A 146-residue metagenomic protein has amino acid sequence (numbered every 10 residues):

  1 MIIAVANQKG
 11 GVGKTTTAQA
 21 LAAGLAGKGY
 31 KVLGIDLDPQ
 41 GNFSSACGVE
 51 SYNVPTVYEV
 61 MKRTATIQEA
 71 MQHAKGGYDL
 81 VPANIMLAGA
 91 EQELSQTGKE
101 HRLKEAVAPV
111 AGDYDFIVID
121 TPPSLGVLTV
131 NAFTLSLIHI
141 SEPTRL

Functional and structural regions predicted by a protein language model:
M1-R145: P-loop NTP-binding core
